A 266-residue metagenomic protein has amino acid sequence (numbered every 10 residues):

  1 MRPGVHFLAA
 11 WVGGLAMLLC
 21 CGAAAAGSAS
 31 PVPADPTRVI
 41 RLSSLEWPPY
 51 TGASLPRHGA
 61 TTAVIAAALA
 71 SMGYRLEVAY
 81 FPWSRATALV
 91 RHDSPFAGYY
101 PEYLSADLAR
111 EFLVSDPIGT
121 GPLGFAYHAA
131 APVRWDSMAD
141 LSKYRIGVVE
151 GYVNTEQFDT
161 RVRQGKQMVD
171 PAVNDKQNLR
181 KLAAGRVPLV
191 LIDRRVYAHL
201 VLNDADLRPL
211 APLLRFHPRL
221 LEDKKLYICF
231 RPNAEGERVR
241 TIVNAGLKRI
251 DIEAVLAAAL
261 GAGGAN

Functional and structural regions predicted by a protein language model:
A9-G22: Bacterial N-terminal signal peptides
S30-R110, V148, P171, A262-G263: Extracytoplasmic small-molecule ligand-binding "clamshell" domains of the periplasmic binding protein/Venus flytrap
S44-E46, T120-L123, R208-N244: Periplasmic-binding protein-like
T62-S71, Y144, K225-L260: Extended ligand-binding regions for polar small-molecule ligands
A63-Y74, D116, D140-S142, G151-V173 (+2 more regions): Ligand-binding cleft/hinge of the Venus flytrap
R75-P82, K166-K181, P218: Short beta-strand-to-loop elements that line the ligand-binding cleft of bilobed periplasmic-binding protein-like
A79-D140, V153-N154, R215-L221: Acidic, polar ligand-binding/catalytic clefts
S84-F96, L113, K176-A198, N203: Short helices/loops that flank or line small-molecule/ion binding pockets
